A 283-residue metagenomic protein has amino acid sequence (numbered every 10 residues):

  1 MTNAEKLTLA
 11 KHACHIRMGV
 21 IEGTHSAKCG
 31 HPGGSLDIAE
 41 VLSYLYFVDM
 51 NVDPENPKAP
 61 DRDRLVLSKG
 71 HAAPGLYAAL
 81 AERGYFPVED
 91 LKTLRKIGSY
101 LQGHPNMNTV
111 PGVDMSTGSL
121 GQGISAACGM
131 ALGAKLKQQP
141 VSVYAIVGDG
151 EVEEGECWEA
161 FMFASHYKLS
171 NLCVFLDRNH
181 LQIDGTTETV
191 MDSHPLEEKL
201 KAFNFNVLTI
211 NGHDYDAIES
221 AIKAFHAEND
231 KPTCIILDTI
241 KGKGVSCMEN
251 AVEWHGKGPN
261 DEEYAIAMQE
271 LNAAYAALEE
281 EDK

Functional and structural regions predicted by a protein language model:
M1-I16: N-terminal hydrophobic or amphipathic helices/low-complexity stretches enriched in small/hydrophobic/Pro/Gly
A13-C29, D177-N179: N-terminal capping segment at the start of a domain
V20-G23, S35-H166: Cofactor-binding active-site loop characterized by glycine-rich and histidine/acidic residues
D63-L65, V141-A145, L172, N229-T239: Generic beta-sheet signal
H71-A72, L76, N179-H180, D214 (+1 more regions): Glycine-rich beta-alpha junction loops
R83, V190, E249-E253: Short secondary-structure boundary/capping segments
G112, S116-S119, I124-A227: Thiamine diphosphate
F205, Y215-K283: Glycine/aspartate-rich loop-and-adjacent alpha/beta segment that forms the canonical ThDP
